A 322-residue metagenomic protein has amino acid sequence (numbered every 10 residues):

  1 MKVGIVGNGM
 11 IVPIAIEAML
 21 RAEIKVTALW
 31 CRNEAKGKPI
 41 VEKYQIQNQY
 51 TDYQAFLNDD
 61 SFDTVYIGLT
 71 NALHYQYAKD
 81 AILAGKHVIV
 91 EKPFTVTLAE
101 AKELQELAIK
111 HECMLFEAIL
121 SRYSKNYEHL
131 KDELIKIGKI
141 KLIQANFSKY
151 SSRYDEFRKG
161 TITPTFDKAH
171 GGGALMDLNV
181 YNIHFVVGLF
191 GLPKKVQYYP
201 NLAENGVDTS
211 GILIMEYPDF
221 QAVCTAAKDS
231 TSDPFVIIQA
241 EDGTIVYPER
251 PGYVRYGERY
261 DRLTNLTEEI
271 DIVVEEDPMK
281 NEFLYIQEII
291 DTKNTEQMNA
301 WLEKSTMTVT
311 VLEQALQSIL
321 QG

Functional and structural regions predicted by a protein language model:
M1-Y44: N-terminal Rossmann-like dinucleotide-binding module
I5, A15, Y44, N48-L107: Beta-loop-alpha module in the N-terminal Rossmann-like domain of NAD(P)-dependent dehydrogenases, especially those
T64-Y66, Y285-G322: C-terminal helix-rich "cap/oligomerization" subdomain common to oxidoreductases
V90, L115-E117, Y247: Hydrophobic residues in well-ordered beta-strands that form the structural core
E103-L120, K141-L142: Rossmann-fold dehydrogenase core element
S121-P193, G322: Predominantly a Rossmann-like dinucleotide-binding segment in NAD(P)-dependent oxidoreductases
I183-Y253, L284-I289: Contiguous beta-strand/loop segments that form the cofactor/metal-binding neighborhood of enzyme cores
